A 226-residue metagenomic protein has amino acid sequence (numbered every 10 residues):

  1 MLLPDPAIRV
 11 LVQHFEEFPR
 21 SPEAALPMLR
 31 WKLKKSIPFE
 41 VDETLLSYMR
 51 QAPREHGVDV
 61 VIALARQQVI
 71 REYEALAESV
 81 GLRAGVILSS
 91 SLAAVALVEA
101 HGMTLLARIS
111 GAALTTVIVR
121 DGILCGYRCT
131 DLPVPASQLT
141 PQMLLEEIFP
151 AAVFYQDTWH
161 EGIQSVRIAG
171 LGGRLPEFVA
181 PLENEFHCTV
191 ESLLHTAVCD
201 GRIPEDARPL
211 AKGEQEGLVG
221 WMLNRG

Functional and structural regions predicted by a protein language model:
M1-G226: Hydrophobic/aromatic-enriched cytosolic interaction surfaces used to assemble or bind macromolecules
